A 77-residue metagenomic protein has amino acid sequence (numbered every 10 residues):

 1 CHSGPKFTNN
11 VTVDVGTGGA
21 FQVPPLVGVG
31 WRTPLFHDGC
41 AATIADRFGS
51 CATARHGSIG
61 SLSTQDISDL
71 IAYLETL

Functional and structural regions predicted by a protein language model:
C1-L77: Periplasmic c-type cytochrome electron-transfer domains
